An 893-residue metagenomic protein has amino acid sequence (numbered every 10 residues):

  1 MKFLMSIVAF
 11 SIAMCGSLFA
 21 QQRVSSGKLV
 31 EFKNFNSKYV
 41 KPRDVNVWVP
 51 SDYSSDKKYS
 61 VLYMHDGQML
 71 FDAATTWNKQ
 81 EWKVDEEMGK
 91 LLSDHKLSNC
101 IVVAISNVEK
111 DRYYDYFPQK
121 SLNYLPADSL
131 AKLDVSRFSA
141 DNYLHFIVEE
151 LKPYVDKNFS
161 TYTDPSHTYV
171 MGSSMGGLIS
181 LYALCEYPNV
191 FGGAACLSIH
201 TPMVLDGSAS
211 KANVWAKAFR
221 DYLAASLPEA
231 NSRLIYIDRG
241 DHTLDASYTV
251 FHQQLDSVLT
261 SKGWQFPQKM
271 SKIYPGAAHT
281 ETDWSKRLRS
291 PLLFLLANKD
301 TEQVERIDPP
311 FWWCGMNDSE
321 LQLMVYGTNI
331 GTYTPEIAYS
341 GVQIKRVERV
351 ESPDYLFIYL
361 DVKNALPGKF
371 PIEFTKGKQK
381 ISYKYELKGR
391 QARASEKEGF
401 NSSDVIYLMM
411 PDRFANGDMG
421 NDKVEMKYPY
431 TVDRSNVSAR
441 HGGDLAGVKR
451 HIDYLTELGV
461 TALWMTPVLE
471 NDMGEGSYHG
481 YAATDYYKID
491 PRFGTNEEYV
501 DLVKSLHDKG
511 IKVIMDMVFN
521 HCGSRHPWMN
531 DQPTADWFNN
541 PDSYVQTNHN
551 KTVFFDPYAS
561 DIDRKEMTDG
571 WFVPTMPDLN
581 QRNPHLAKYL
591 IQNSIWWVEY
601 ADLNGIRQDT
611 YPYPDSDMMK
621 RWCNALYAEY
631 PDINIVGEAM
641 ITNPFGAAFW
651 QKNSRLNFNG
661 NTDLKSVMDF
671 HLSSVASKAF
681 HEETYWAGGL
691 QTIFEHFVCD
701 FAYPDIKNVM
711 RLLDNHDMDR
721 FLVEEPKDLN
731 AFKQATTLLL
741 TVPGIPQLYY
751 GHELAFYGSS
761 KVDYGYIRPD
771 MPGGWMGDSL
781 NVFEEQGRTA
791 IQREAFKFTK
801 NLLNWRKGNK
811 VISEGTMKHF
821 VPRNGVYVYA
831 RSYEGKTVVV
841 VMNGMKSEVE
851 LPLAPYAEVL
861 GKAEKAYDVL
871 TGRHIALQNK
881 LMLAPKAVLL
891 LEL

Functional and structural regions predicted by a protein language model:
M1-R23, K299-P309: Bacterial Sec-dependent N-terminal signal peptides
Q21-D300: Non-catalytic cap/lid and distal C-terminal segments of serine-dependent acyl enzymes
T301-G331, G389: Beta-strand/beta-sandwich contexts
R349-G399: Extended acidic/polar, glycine-enriched regions that form or flank non-catalytic beta-rich accessory modules
K378-I381, E386-V405, K449, T456 (+2 more regions): Carbohydrate-interacting/catalytic domains
F414-T461, M465-I595, Y600, M619-E629 (+3 more regions): Substrate-binding/active-site clefts of carbohydrate-active enzymes
H521, H526, E599, R607-P704 (+7 more regions): Active-site-proximal helices and loops of the catalytic beta/alpha 8
I706-K727: Active-site clefts of carbohydrate-active enzymes
